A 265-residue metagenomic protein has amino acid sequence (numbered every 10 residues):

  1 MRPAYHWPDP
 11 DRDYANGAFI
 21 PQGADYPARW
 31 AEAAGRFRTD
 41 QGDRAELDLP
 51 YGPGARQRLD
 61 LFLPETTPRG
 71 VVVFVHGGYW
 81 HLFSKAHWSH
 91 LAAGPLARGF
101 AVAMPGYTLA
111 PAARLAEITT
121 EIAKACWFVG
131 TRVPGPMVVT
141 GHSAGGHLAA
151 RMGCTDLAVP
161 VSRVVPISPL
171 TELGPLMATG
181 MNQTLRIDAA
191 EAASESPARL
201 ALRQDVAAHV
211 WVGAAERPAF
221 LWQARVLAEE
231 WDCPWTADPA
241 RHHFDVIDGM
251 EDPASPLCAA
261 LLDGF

Functional and structural regions predicted by a protein language model:
D13-T66: N-terminal cap/lid segment of alpha/beta-hydrolase-fold proteins
E65-P95: Short, surface-exposed "cap/lid" segments of acyl-processing enzymes
Y79, Y107-P111, T171, H242: Alpha/beta-hydrolase active-site loop signature
F83-A92, A103-P136: Catalytic nucleophile-loop/oxyanion-hole region of alpha/beta-hydrolase and closely related hydrolase-like folds
K124-Q183: Primarily recognizes the serine-hydrolase "nucleophile elbow" in alpha/beta-hydrolase and SGNH/GDSL folds
R163-A178, A189-V226: The feature captures the conserved acid-bearing segment of alpha/beta-hydrolase catalytic domains
L221, R225-A228, D232-F265: C-terminal catalytic histidine-bearing segment of alpha/beta-hydrolase fold enzymes
